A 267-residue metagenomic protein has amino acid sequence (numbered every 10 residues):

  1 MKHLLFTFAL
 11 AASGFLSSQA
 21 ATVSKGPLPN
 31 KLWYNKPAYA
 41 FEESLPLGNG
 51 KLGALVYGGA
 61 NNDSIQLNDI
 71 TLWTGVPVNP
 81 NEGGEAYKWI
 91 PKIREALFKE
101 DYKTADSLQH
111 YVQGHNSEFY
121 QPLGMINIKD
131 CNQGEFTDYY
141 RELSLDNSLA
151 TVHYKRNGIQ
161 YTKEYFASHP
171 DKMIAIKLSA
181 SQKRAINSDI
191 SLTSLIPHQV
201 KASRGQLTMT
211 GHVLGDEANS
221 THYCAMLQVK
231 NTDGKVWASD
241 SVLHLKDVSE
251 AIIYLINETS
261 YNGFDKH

Functional and structural regions predicted by a protein language model:
M1-S24: Bacterial Sec-dependent N-terminal signal peptides
A21-H267: Aromatic-residue-lined binding/catalytic grooves and analogous aromatic/hydrophobic interfacial grooves in multimeric
